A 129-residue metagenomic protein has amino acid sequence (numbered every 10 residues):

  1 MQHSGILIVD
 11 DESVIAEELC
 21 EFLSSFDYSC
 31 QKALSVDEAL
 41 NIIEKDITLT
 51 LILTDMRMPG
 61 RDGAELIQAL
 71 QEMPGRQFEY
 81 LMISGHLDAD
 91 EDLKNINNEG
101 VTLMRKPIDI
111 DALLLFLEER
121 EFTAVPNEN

Functional and structural regions predicted by a protein language model:
D10: Conserved acidic carboxylate
S13-Q31, E99: Two-component/phosphorelay signaling modules centered on CheY-like receiver
C20, I108-E118: C-terminal output helix
L34-E38, D62-L66: Acidic catalytic/metal-coordinating carboxylates
E44-I47, Q71-Q77: Conserved phosphotransfer cores of two-component systems
D55: Active-site residues of response regulator receiver
M58: Receiver (REC) domain active-site loop signature in two-component systems and cognate sites in sensor histidine kinases
I83-S84: Hydrophobic/aromatic residues positioned on beta-strands within the core alpha/beta folds
